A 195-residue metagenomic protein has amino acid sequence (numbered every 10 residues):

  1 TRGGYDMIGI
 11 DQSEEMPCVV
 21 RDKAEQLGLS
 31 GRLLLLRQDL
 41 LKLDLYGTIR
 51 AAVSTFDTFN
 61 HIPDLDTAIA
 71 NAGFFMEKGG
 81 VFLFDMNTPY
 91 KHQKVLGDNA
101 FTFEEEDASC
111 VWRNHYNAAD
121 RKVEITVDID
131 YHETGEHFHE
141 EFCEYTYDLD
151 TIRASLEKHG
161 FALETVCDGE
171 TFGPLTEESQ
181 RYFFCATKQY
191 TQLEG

Functional and structural regions predicted by a protein language model:
T1-K42: Class I SAM-dependent methyltransferase SAM/SAH-binding core
T1-R2, E77, K158: Residues at the C-terminal ends
M7, F82-L83, L163: A short hydrophobic/small-residue beta-strand
L41-A52: A short acidic, Gly/Pro-enriched loop at the edge of an enzyme's catalytic core that lines a small-molecule cofactor
N60-H61: A short His-aromatic
D66-V81: A short glycine-rich, Lys/Arg-flanked "PGG" loop and its adjoining helix->strand segment in the class I
L83-S155: SAM-dependent methyltransferase
T146-G195: C-terminal lobe and adjacent flexible extensions of AdoMet/dcAdoMet transferase-like proteins
